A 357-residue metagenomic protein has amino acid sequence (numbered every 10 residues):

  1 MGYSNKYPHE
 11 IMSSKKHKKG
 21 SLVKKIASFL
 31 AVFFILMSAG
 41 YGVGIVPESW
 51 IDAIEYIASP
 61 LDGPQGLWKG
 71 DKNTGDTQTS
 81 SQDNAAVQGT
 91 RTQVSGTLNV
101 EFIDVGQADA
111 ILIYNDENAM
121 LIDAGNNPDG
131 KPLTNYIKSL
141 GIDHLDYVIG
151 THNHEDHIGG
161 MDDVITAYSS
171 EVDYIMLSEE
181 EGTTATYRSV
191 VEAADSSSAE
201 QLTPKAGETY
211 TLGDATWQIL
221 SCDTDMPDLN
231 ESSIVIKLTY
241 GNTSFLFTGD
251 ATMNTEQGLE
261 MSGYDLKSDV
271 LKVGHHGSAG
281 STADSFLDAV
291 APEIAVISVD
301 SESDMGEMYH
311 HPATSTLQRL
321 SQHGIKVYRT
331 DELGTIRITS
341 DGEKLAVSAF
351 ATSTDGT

Functional and structural regions predicted by a protein language model:
G2-E10, K25, F33-T357: Non-globular, low-confidence helical/coil segments that flank catalytic cores
K15-F33: N-terminal Sec-pathway targeting helices
